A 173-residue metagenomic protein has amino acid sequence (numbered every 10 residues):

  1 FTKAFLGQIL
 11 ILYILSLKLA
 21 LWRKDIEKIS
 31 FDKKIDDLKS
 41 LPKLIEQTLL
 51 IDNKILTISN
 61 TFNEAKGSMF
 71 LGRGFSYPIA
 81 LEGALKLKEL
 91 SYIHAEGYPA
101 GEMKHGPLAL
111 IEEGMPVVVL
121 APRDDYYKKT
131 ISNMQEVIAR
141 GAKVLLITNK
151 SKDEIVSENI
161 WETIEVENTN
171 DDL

Functional and structural regions predicted by a protein language model:
F1-L173: A SIS-like phosphosugar-recognition module
